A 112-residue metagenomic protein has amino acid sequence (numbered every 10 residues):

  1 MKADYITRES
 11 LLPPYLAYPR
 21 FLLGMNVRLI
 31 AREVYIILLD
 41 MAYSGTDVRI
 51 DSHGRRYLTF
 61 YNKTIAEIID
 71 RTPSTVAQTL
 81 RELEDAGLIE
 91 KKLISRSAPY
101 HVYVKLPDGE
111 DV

Functional and structural regions predicted by a protein language model:
M1-K63: Short recognition helix of helix-turn-helix/winged-helix DNA-binding domains
P19, L106-P107: Residue-level signal for threonine
A42-L106: Winged helix-turn-helix DNA-binding recognition segment
D108-V112: Short, amphipathic alpha-helical interaction segments positioned at domain boundaries
